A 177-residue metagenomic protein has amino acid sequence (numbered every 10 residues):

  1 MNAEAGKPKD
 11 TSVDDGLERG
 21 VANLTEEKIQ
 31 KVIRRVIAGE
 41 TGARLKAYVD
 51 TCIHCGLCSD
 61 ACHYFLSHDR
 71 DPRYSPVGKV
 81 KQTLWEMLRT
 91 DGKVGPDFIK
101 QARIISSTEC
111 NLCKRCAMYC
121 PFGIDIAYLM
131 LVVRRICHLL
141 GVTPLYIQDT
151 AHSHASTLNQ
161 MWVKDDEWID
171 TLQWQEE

Functional and structural regions predicted by a protein language model:
M1-S107, S153: Ferredoxin-type iron-sulfur electron-transfer modules and their immediate structural context
L24, E40-V49, Q82-E177: Iron-sulfur-cluster electron-transfer modules
